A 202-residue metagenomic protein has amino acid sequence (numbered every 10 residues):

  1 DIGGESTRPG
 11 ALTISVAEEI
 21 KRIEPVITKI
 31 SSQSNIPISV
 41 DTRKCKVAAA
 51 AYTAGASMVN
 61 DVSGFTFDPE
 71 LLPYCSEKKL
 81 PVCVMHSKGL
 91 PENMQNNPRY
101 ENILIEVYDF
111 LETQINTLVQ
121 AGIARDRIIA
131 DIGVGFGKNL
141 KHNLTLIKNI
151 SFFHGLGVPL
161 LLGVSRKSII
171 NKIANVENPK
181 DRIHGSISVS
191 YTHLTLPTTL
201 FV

Functional and structural regions predicted by a protein language model:
D1-R22, V134: Glycine-rich, proline-tolerant flexible connector loops at the mouths of alpha/beta enzymes
I2, I38-V40, V59-N60, V82-V84 (+2 more regions): Hydrophobic faces of well-ordered beta-strands that scaffold small-molecule active sites in alpha/beta enzyme cores
E5-T7, R43-C45, V62-G64, S87-K88 (+2 more regions): Active-site beta-loop-alpha junctions enriched in small/polar residues
T7-R8, T66-G135: Conserved anion-binding
T13-I38, K78, I150-L160: Alpha-helix-loop-beta-strand connector modules within alpha/beta enzyme cores
A50-M58, S76-V82, L156-P159: Glycine-enriched alpha-helix->loop->beta-strand junction motifs that scaffold or abut catalytic
I103-I187: Catalytic alpha/beta core domains of metabolic enzymes, predominantly
T192-T198: Conserved small/polar residues in nucleotide/adenosyl-binding loops
